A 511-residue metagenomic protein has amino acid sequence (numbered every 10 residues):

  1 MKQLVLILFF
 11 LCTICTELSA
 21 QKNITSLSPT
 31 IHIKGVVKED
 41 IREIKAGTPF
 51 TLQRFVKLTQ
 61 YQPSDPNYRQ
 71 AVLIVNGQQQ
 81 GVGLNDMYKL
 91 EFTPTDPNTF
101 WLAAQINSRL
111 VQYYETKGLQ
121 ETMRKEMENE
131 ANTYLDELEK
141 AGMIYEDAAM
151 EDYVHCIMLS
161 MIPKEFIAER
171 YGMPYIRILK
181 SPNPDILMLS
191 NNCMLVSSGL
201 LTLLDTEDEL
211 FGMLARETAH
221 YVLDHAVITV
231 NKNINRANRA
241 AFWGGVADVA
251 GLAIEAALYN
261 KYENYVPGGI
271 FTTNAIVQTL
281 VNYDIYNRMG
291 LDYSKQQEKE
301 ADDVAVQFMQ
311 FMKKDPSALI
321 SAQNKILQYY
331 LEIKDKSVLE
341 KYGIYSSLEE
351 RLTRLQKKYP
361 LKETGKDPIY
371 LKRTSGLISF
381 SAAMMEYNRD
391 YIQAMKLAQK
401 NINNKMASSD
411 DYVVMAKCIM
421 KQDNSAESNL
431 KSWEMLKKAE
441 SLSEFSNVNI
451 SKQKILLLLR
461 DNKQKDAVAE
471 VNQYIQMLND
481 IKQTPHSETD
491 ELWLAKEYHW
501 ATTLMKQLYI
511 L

Functional and structural regions predicted by a protein language model:
M1-S26: Bacterial Sec-dependent N-terminal signal peptides
L27-S28, H32-A257, N287-D292, V304-E349 (+3 more regions): Peri-catalytic and regulatory segments of divalent metal-dependent proteins
D224, A256-Y293: Substrate-binding clefts and substrate-entry loops adjacent to catalytic sites of polymer-processing enzymes acting on
L352: Divalent-metal (often Zn2+) His-rich catalytic cores of metallo-beta-lactamase-fold enzymes
